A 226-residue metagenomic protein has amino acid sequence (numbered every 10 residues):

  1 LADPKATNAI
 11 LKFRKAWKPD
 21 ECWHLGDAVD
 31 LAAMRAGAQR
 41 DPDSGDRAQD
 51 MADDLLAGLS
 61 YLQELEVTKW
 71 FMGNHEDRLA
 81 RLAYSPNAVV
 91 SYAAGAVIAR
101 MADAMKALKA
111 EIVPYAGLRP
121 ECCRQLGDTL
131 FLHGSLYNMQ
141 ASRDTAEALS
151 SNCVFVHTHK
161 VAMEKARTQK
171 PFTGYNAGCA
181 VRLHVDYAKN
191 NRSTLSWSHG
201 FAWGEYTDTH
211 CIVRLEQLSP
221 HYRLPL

Functional and structural regions predicted by a protein language model:
A2-L108: Core catalytic region of metal-dependent phosphoesterases/phosphodiesterases, especially metallo-beta-lactamase-like
P4-K5, I112-Y115, G134-Y137: Short gly/ser/thr-rich secondary-structure transition/capping motifs
N8-L11, L56, G117-P120, N138-R143 (+1 more regions): A generic local structural motif
C22-L25, V67-G73, P114, F131-H133 (+2 more regions): A structural signal for short, well-ordered beta-strand segments and their strand-loop junctions that often border
P42-R47, R124-L130: Short, basic, glycine/proline-bearing loop/turn elements
R78, L82, E216-L226: C-terminal/domain-terminus segments
P86-G127, T158, C179: Active-site-proximal loop/helix segment associated with metal-binding centers of metalloenzymes
D128-E216, Y222: Conserved beta-sheet core of the metallophosphoesterase superfamily
